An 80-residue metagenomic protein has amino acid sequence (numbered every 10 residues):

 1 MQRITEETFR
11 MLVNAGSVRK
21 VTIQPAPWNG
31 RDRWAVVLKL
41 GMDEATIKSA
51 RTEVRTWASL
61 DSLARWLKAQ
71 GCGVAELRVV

Functional and structural regions predicted by a protein language model:
M1-A35: Short N-terminal "domain-start" leader segments that mark the transition from disordered tails or signal peptides into
R3-T5, V18, K39, A45 (+2 more regions): Generic, low-specificity signal for short hydrophobic/alpha-helical stretches with a mild N-terminal bias, encompassing
E6-M11, T46-R51, G71: N-terminal start-of-chain detector that recognizes signal peptides and the immediate post-cleavage beginning
N14-A15, G41, G73: Ubiquitin-like/PB1-type beta-grasp interaction modules and other compact soluble beta-rich domains
Q24-R51, V80: Short aromatic-glycine-(Arg/Gly/Cys) micro-motifs in beta-strand/loop hairpins
E53-V80: Short, compact, well-ordered microdomains
